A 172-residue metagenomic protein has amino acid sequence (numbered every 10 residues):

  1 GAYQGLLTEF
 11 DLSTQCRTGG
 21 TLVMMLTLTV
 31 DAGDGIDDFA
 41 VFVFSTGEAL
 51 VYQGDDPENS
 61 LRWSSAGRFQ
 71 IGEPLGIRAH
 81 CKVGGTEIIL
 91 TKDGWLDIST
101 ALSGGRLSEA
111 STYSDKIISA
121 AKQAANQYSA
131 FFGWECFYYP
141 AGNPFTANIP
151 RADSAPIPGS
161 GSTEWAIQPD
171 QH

Functional and structural regions predicted by a protein language model:
G1-E9: Gly-rich Lys/Arg/Thr-decorated short loops/hinges at beta-loop-alpha junctions or inter-strand turns that position
Y3, T27-H172: Beta-sheet-dominated scaffold domains
T8-C16, S65-Q70: A short beta-strand motif characteristic of beta-propeller blades
R17-M24: Repeat-based blade/solenoid architectures
